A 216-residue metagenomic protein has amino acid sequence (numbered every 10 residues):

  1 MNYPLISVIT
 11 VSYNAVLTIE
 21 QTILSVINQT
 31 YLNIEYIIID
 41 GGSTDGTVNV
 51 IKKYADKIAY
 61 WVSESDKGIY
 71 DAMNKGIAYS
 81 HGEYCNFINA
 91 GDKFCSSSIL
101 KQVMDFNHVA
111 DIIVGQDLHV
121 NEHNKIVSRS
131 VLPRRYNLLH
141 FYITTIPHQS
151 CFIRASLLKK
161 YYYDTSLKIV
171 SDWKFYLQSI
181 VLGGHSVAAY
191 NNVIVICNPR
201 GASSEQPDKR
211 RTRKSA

Functional and structural regions predicted by a protein language model:
M1-N28: N-proximal low-complexity "stem/linker" segments adjacent to membrane-targeting elements
L17-E20, D45-K53: Acidic helix N-cap motif at the loop->helix transition within catalytic regions of sugar-transfer enzymes
L32, D40-N49, N89: A conserved acidic beta->alpha catalytic loop
T47, M73, S96-Q102, H123-N124 (+2 more regions): Acidic donor-diphosphate engagement hotspot in glycosyltransferases and nucleotidyltransferases that stabilizes
S63-S80: Glycine-rich, basic loop-to-helix element that forms the pyrophosphate-binding segment of sugar-nucleotide handling
C85: Short aromatic/hydrophobic "clamp" motif used to bind/position activated sugar donors
K93, S97-V127: Conserved donor NDP-sugar-binding/catalytic core segment of glycosyltransferases
S128-A216: Conserved nucleotide-sugar donor-binding catalytic segment
